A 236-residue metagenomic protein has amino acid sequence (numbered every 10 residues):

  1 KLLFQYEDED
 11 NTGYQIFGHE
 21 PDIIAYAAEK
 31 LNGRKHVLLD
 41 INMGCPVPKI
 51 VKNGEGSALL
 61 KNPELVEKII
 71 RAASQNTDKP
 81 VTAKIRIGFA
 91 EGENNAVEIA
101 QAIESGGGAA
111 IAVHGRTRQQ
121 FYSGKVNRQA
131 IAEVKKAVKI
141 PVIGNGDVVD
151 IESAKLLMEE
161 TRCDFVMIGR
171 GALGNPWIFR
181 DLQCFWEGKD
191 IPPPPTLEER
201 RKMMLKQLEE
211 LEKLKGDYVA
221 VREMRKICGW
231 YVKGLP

Functional and structural regions predicted by a protein language model:
K1-P236: Flavin-dependent oxidoreductase catalytic cores
